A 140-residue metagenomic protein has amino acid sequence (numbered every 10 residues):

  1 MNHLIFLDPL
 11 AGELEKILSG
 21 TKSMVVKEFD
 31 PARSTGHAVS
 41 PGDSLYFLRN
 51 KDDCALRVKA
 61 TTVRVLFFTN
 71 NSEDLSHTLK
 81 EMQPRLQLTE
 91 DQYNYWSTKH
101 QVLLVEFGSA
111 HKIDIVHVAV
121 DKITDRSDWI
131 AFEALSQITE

Functional and structural regions predicted by a protein language model:
M1-K22: Short beta-strand/loop turn elements enriched in aromatics
N2, P41-S44, H100-V102: Short, surface-exposed beta-edge/turn micro-motifs
F6, G12-L14, E28-G36, C54-R57 (+1 more regions): Contiguous surface segments at macromolecular interaction interfaces
G36-R49: Short coil-to-beta transition motif at edge beta-strands of beta-rich domains
